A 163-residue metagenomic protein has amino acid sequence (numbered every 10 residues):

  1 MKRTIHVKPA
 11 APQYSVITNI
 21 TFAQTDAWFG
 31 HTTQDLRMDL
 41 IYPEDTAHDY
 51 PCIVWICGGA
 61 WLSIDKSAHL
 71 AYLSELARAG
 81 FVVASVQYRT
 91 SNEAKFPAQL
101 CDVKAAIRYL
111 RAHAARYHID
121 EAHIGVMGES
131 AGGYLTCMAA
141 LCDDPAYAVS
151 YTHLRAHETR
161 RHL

Functional and structural regions predicted by a protein language model:
K2-T46: N-terminal cap/lid segment of alpha/beta-hydrolase-fold proteins
D49-G58: Short beta-strand element of the alpha/beta-hydrolase
S67-A84: Short amphipathic alpha-helix adjacent to the substrate-entry channel of hydrolases
K95-A114: Alpha/beta-hydrolase active-site loop
R111-G125: Gly/Ser-rich "nucleophile elbow"/oxyanion-hole loop immediately N-terminal to the catalytic nucleophile in hydrolases
E129: Conserved alpha/beta-hydrolase "nucleophile elbow" surrounding the catalytic nucleophile
G133-P145: Short glycine-enriched nucleophile-adjacent loop and the immediately C-terminal alpha-helix near the catalytic center
T152-T159: Conserved small/polar residues in nucleotide/adenosyl-binding loops
